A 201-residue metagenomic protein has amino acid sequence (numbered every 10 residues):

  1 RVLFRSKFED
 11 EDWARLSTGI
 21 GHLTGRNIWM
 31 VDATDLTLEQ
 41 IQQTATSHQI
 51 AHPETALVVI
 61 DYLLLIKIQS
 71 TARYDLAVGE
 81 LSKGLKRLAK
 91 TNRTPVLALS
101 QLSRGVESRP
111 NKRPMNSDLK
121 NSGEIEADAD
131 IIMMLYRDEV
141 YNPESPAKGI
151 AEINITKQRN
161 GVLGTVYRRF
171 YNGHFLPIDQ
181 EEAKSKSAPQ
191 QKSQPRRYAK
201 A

Functional and structural regions predicted by a protein language model:
R1-E54, I68, V166-Y167, I178: Cytosolic-facing regulatory segments adjacent to core modules
S6, S17-G21, D61, S108 (+1 more regions): Alpha-helical context
I20, P143-S145, Q158: Generic marker of residues within folded, mature protein domains
A33, K157, F170: Active-site donor-binding loop signature of nucleotide-sugar glycosyltransferases
A33-E152, H174-L176, E182-A201: P-loop NTPase motor core
E152, T165-R169: Well-ordered beta-strand positions in beta-sheet-rich domains
E152-Q158: Conserved GTP-binding G-domain of TRAFAC-class P-loop NTPases and closely related GTPase folds
V162: Basic/aromatic-rich interaction segments and small domains that mediate binding to polyanionic partners
